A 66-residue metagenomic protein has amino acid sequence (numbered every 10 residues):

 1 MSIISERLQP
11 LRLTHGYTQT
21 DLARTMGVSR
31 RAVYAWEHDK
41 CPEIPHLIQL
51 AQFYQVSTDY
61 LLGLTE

Functional and structural regions predicted by a protein language model:
M1-I3: A detector for short, charged/polar N-terminal pre-domain segments
E6-T25, Q49: Short basic helix-loop element that most often maps to the first helix and adjoining turn of HTH DNA-binding modules
L8, L22-A23, V33-W36, L61: Conserved hydrophobic/aromatic packing and binding residues within compact polymer-binding modules
L13, H38-C41, Q52: Residues in soluble alpha-helical coiled-coils and helical-bundle/repeat scaffolds
T14, R31, A35, L62-E66: Short, charged recognition helix plus adjacent turn of helix-turn-helix-like nucleic-acid-binding domains
G27-P42: Recognition helix of helix-turn-helix/homeodomain-like DNA-binding domains that insert into the DNA major groove
P45-Y60: DNA major-groove recognition helix of helix-turn-helix/homeodomain DNA-binding modules
